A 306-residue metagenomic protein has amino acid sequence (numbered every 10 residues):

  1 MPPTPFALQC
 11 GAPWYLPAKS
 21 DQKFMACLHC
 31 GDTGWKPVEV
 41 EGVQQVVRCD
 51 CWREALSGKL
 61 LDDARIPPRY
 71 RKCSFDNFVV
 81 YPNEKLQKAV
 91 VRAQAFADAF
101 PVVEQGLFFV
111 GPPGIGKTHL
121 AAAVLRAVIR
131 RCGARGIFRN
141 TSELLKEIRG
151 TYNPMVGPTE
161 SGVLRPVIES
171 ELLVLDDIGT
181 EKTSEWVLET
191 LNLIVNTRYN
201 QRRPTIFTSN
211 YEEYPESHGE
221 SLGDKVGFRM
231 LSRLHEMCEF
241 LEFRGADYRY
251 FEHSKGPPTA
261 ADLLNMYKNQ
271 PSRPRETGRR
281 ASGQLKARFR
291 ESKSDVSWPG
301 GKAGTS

Functional and structural regions predicted by a protein language model:
M1-K88, E252-S306: A short, basic N-terminal segment
V79-L107: Pre-Walker A (pre-P-loop) alpha-helix and adjacent loop at the N terminus of AAA/AAA+ ATPase modules, a conserved
Y81-V90, I129-E169: Short glycine-rich substrate-engagement loop in P-loop NTPases that contacts/grips substrate
V103-A121: Walker A/P-loop nucleotide-binding motif
H119-C132: P-loop NTPase Walker A phosphate-binding motif
R130, K146-E147, T151, T180-S306: Replace "adjacent to P-loop NTPase cores in ATP/GTP-dependent enzymes" with "adjacent to NTP-binding cores
A134-R135, E169-L172, Q201-F207: Loop/turn-to-beta-strand initiation segments
